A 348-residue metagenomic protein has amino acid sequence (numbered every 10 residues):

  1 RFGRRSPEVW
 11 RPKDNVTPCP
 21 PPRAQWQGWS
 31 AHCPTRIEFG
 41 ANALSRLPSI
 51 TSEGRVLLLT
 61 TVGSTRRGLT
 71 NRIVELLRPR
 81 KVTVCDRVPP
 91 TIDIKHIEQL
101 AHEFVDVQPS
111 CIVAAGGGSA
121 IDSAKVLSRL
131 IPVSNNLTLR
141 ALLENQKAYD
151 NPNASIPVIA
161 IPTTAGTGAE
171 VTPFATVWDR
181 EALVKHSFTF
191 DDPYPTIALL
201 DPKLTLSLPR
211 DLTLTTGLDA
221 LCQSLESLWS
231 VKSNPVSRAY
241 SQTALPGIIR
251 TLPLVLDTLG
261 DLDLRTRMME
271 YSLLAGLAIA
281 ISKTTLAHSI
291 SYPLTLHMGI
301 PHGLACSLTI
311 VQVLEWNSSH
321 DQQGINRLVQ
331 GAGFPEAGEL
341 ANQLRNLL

Functional and structural regions predicted by a protein language model:
G3, W10-C111: ATP/NTP phosphate-donor binding region
T35, A41-N42, T61-V62, A115-G117 (+8 more regions): Fold-independent oxyanion-binding glycine-rich loops and adjacent beta-strand/coil segments at enzyme active sites
R36, R55-L57, T83, S110-V113 (+6 more regions): Structural motif
K95-H102, D106-K203: Glycine/threonine-rich beta-strand-loop-alpha-helix active-site module that forms ligand/phosphate-binding
G166, L273-P301, C306: Glycine-rich phosphate/pyrophosphate-binding beta-alpha loops
F174-S282: Carboxylate- and glycine-rich phosphate/diphosphate-binding segment that chelates Mg2+/Mn2+
L294-L348: Gly/Pro-rich interdomain helix-loop hinge
